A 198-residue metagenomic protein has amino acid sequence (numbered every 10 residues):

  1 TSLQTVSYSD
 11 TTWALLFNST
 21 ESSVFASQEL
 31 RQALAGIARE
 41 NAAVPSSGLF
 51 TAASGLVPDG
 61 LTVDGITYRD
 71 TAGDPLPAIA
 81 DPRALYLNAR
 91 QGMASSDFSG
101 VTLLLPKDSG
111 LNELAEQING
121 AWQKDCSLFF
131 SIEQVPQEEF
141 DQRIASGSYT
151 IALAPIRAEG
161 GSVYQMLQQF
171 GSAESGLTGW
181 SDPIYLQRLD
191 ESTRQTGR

Functional and structural regions predicted by a protein language model:
S2-T11, S181: A structural signal for short loop-to-beta-strand junctions that line the ligand-binding cleft of periplasmic/secreted
S2-V6, S146-S148, S162-G176: Ligand-binding "clamshell"
S7, S19-E21, I37-L49, L61 (+6 more regions): Sec/Tat-exported extracytoplasmic proteins
T11-D59, S99-S109, G197-R198: Alpha-helical secondary-structure segments
L15, Q28, Q32-G36, A84-L87 (+4 more regions): Solvent-exposed, polar/charged alpha-helical surfaces in well-ordered, non-transmembrane soluble domains, broadly
V44, L128-F140, Q165-R198: Extracytoplasmic/peripheral linker and loop segments enriched in polar/acidic and small residues with frequent Thr/Pro
G48-G92, S109-E113: Structural transition elements
N88-A158: Ligand/substrate-recognition segments at binding pockets and active sites
